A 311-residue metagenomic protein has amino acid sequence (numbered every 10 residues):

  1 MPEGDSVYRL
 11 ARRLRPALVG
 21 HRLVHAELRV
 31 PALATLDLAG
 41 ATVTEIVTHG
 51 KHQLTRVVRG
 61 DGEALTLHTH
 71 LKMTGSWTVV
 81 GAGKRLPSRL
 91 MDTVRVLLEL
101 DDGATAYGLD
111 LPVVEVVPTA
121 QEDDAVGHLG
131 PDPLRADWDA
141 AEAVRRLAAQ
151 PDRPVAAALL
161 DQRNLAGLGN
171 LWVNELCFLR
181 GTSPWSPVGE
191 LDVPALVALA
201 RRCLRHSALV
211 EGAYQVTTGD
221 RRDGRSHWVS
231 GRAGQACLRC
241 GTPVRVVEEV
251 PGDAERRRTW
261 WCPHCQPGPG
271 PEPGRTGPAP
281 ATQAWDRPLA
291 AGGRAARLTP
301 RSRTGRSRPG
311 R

Functional and structural regions predicted by a protein language model:
M1-E115, A236, G292-R311: Gly/Gly-Pro- and Ser/Thr-rich, intrinsically disordered tail segments characteristic of DNA damage-repair and tolerance
E3-S6, L10, V19, E122-A125 (+3 more regions): Alpha-helical structural motif
R22-D37, V47, R59, R85 (+1 more regions): Basic, nucleic-acid-binding surfaces and adjacent catalytic neighborhoods in DNA/RNA-processing proteins
G62-E63, L67-L168, W172-G181, L191: Phosphate/anion-contacting hairpin/loop surfaces
